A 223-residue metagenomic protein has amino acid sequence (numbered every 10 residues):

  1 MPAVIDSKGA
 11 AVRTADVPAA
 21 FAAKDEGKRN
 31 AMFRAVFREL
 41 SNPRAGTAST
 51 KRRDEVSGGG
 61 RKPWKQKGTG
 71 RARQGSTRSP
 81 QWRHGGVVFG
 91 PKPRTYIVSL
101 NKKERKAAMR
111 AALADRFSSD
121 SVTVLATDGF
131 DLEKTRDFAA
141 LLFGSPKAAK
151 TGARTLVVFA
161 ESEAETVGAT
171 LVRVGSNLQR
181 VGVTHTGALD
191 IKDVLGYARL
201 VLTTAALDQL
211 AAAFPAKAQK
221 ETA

Functional and structural regions predicted by a protein language model:
M1-A45, G90-A223: Extended polybasic, low-complexity segments that bind anionic RNA or targeting/receptor surfaces
R29-K67: A short, flexible low-complexity segment enriched in Lys/Arg and Gly/Pro that occurs in N-terminal basic tails
T50, T77, T186-G187: Short loop/turn and capping residues at structural boundaries
R53-F89: Glycine/serine-rich anion-binding loops at beta->alpha junctions that coordinate negatively charged ligand groups
